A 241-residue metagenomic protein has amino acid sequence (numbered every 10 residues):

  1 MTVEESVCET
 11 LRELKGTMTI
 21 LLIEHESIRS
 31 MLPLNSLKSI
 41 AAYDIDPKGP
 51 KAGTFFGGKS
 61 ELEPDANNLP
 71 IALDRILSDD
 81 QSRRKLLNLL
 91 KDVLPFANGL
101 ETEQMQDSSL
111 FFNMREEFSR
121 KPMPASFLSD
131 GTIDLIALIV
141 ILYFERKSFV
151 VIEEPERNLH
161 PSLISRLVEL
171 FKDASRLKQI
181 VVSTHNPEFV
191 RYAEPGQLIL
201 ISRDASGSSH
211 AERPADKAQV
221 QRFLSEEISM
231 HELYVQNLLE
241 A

Functional and structural regions predicted by a protein language model:
M1-D92, E101: Electropositive, glycine-dotted interaction segments that contact anionic polymers or phosphate-rich ligands
M1-E9, G16, F112-M114, S206-A215: Short, well-ordered strand-loop elements centered on a beta-strand within folded domains, enriched for acidic residues
E5-S6, L135-I136, N186: Phosphate-binding glycine-rich loops of NTP-binding sites
N88-S162: Conserved ABC ATPase signature
H160-S165, P195: Short alpha-helix of the ABC ATPase nucleotide-binding domain corresponding to the H-loop/switch region
V168-A241: C-terminal lobe/lid and adjacent interdomain/linker elements of RecA-like ASCE P-loop ATPase modules
